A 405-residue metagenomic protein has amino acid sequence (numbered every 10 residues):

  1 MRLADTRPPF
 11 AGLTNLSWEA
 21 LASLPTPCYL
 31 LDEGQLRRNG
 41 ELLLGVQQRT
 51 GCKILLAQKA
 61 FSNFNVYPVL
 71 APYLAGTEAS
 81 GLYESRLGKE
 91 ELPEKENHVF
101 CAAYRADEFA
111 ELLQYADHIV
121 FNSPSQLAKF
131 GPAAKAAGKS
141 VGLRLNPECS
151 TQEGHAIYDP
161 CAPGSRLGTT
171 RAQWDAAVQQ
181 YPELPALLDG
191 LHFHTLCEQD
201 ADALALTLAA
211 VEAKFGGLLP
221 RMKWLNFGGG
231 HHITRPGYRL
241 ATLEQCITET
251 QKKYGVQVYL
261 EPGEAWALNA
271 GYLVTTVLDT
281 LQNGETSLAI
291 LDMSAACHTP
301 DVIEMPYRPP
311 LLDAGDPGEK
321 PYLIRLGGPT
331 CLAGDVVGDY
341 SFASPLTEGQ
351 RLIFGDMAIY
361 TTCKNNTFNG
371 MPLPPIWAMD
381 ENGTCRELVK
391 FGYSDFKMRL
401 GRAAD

Functional and structural regions predicted by a protein language model:
R2-Y104, E108, S294, F342-G355 (+2 more regions): N-terminal capping/small domains of soluble enzymes
W18-L24, G190-H194, G228: A short small-residue
R49-W224, C246-E249: Active-site-proximal beta-alpha core segment in soluble small-molecule metabolic enzymes
C149-T151, C197, I233, W266 (+1 more regions): Feature marks short, surface-exposed loop/turn motifs that line or immediately flank catalytic pockets and channel
H194-L196, L225-T234, P262-A265: Glycine-rich beta-strand-to-loop/alpha-helix junction loops that act as flexible
A205-A210, R239-Q245, T275, S341: Charged helix-capping and loop-helix junction motifs
C246, Q257-D405: Charged (often Lys/Glu-rich) extended helix/loop segments that serve as interaction or gating elements
